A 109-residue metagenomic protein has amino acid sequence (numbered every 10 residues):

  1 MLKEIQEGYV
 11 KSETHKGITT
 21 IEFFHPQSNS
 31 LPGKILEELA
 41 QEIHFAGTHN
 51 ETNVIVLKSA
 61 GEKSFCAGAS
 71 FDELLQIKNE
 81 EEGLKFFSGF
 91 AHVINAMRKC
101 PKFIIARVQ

Functional and structural regions predicted by a protein language model:
M1-K58, N95: Conserved CoA-thioester-binding segment of acyl-CoA-metabolizing enzymes
P32, G83, A106-R107: A generic secondary-structure micro-motif detector that highlights 1-2 residue hydrophobic/ambivalent hotspots embedded
H49, I77, C100-P101: Acidic-histidine catalytic/liganding microenvironments
K58-S59, V108: Short beta-strand/turn micro-motifs composed of small residues that flank or help shape donor/cofactor-binding pockets
S59-V93: Glycine- (often His-adjacent) and acidic-residue-rich active-site loop that binds/positions the CoA thioester
V93-Q109: Glycine-rich beta-to-alpha active-site loop
